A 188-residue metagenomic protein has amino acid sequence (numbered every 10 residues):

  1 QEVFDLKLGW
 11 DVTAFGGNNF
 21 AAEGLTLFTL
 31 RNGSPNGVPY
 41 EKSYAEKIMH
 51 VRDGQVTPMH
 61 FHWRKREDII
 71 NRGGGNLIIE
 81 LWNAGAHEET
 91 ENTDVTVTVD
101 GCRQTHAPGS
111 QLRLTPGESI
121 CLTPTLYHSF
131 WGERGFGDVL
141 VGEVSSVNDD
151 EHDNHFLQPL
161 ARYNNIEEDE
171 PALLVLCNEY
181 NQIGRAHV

Functional and structural regions predicted by a protein language model:
Q1-A45, P171-Y180, R185: A short, N-terminal "cap"/entry segment at the start of jelly-roll beta-barrel domains of the cupin/DSBH fold
N36-A45, V56-D68, R72-G73: A short beta-loop-beta micro-motif enriched in histidine and acidic residues
K47-M49, E67-N71, I78, Q111-L112 (+1 more regions): His/acidic/aromatic-lined binding-pocket segments of jelly-roll/cupin-type domains and related regulatory beta-sandwich
R52, P108-G135, V141-S146: Conserved metal-binding segment of the jelly-roll/cupin
R52-D53, K65-H87, E91-V95: Glycine- and acidic-residue-biased ligand/ion/polar-headgroup-sensing regions
A86-T105, W131-R185: Double-stranded beta-helix
